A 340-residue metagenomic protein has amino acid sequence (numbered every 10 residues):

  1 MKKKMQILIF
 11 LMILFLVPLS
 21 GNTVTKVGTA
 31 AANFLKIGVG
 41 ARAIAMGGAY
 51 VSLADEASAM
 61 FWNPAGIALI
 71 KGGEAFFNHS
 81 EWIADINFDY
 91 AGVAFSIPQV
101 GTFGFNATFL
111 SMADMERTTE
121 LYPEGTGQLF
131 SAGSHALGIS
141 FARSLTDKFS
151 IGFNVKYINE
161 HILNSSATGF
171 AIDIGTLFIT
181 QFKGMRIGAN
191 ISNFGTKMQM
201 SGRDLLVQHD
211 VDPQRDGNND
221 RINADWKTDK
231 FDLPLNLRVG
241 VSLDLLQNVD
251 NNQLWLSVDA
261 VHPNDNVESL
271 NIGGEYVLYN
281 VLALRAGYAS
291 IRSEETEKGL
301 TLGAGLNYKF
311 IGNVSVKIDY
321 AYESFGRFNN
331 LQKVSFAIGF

Functional and structural regions predicted by a protein language model:
M1-I9: Bacterial N-terminal signal peptides that target proteins for export
I9-P18: Bacterial N-terminal signal peptides
N22-F340: Subset of outer-membrane beta-barrel
